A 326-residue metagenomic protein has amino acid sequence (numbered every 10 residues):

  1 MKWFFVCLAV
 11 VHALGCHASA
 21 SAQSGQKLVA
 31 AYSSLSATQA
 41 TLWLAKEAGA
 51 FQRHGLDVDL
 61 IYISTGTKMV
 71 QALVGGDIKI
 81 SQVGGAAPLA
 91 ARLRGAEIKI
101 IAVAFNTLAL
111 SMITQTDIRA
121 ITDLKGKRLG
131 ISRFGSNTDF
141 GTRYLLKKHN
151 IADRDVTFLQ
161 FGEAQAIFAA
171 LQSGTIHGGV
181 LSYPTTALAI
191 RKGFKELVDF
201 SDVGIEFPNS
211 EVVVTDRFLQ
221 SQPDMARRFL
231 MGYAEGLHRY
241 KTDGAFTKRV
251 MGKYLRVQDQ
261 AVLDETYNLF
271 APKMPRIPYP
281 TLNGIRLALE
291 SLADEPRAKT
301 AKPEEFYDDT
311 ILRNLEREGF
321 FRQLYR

Functional and structural regions predicted by a protein language model:
F4-G15: Bacterial N-terminal signal peptides
C16-A22: Signal peptide processing junction and immediate N-terminal pro/mature segment of secreted/exported proteins
A22-S173, H177-Y183, E196-F200, I205-E206: Short, glycine-/small- and polar/acidic-enriched structural segments that line small-molecule recognition paths
A86-A87, Q165-L255: Pocket-lining segment of extracytoplasmic ligand-binding domains
Q220-T300: Secondary-structure end/capping motifs
A293-R326: Conserved C-terminal helix/tail region of periplasmic/extracytoplasmic solute-binding proteins
